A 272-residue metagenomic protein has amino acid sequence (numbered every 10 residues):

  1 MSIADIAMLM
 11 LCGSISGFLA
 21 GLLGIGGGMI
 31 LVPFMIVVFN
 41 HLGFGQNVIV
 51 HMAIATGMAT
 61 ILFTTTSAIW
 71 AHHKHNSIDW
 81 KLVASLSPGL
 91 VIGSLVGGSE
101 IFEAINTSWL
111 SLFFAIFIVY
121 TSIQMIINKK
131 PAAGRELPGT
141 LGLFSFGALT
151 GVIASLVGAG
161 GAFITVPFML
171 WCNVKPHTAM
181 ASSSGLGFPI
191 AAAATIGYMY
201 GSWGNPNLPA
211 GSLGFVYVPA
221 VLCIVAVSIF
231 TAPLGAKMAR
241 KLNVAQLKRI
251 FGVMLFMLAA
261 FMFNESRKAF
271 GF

Functional and structural regions predicted by a protein language model:
M1-L23, I30, I36-H51, T65-T150 (+5 more regions): Juxtamembrane transmembrane-helix boundary motif
M29, T56, T60-F63: Generic alpha-helical scaffold signal
I54, M180-S183, F251: Membrane-interface helix-entry/capping residues at the boundaries of transmembrane alpha-helices
A55-A59, G185-F188: Alpha-helical transmembrane segments of polytopic membrane transporters and translocases
A159: Conserved, well-structured core segments that form the ligand-binding/active-site neighborhood of functional domains
A181-M199: Hydrophobic alpha-helical transmembrane segments of multi-pass integral membrane proteins, especially transporters
